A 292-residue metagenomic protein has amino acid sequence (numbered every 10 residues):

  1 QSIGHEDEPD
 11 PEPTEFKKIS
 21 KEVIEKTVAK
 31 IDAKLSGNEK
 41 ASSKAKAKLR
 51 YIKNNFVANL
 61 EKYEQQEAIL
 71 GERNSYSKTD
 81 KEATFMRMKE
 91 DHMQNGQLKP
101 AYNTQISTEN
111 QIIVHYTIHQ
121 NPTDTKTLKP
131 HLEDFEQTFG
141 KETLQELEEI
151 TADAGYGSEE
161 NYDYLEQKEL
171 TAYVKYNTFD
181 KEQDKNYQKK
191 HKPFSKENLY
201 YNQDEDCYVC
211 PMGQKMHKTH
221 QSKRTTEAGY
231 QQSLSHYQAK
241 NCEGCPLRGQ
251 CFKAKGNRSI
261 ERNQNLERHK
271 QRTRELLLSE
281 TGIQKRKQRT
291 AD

Functional and structural regions predicted by a protein language model:
Q1-D292: Anion-binding and metal-coordination hotspots
